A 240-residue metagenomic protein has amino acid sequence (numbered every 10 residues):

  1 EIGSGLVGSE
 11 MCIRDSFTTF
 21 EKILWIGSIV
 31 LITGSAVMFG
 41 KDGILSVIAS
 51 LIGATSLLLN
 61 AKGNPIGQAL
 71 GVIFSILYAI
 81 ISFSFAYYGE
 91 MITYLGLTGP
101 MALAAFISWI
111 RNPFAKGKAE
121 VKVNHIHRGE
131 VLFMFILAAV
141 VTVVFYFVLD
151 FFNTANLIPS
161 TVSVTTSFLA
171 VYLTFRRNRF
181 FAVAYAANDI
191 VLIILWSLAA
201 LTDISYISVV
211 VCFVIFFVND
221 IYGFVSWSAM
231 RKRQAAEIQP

Functional and structural regions predicted by a protein language model:
E1-G8, C12-I13: Single conserved hydrophobic/aromatic residue that forms the stacking wall/gate of nucleotide- or nucleobase-binding
E21-T33, A49, L137-A139: Alpha-helical transmembrane segments
T33-I44, A61-G63, S84: Short, hydrophobic transmembrane alpha-helix segments
L58-L70, Y172-A184: Membrane-helix interface "capping/anchor" motifs
G63-S108: Hydrophobic/aromatic-rich structural module bridging two neighboring secondary-structure elements via a short loop
T93-W109, N124-L149, A170: Alpha-helical transmembrane segments of multi-pass integral membrane proteins
V140-T154, T161-F180: Alpha-helical transmembrane segments in multipass membrane proteins, preferentially the mid-helix core
L173-P240: C-terminal transmembrane-bundle signature of multipass membrane proteins, characterized by strong activation on
